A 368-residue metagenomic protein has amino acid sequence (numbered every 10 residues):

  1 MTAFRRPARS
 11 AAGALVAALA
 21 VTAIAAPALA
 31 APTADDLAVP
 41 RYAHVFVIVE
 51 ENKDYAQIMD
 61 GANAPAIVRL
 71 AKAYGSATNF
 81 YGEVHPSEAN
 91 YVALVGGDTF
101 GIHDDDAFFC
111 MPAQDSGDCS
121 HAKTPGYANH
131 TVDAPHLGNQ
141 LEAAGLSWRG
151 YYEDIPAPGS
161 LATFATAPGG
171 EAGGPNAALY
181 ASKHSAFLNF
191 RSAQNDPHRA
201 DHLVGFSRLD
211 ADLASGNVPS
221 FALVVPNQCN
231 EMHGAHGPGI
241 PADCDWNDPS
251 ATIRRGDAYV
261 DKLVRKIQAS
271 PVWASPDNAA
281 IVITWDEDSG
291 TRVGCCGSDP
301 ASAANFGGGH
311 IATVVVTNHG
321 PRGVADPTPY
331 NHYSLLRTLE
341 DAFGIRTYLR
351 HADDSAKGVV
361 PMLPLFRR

Functional and structural regions predicted by a protein language model:
M1-A30: Secretory targeting and sorting signals
A30-R368: N-terminal pro-sequences and low-complexity stem/linker regions of secreted or lumenal proteins
